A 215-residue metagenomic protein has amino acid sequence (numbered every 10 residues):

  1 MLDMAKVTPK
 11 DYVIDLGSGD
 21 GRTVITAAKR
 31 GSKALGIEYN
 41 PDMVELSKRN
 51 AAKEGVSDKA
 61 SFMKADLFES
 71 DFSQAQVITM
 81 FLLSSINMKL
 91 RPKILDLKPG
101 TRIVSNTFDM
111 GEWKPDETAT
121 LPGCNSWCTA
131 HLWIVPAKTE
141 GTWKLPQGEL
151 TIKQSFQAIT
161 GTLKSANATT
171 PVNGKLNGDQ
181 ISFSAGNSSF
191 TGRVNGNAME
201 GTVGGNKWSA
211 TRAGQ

Functional and structural regions predicted by a protein language model:
M1-K10: Conserved alpha-helix/loop element of class I SAM-dependent methyltransferases that forms part of the SAM/SAH-binding
P9-G19: Conserved class I S-adenosyl-L-methionine
G21-I25: Glycine-rich SAM-binding Motif I of class I
K33-E38: Conserved SAM-binding motif I beta-strand of class I
N40-Q74: S-adenosyl-L-methionine
F72-K89: A short SAM/SAH-binding and catalytic strip from SAM-dependent methyltransferases
N87-E140: C-terminal substrate-binding/active-site "lid" region of AdoMet-derived donor-dependent transferases
A137-Q215: Central antiparallel beta-sheet cores of small beta-barrel/beta-sandwich binding domains
